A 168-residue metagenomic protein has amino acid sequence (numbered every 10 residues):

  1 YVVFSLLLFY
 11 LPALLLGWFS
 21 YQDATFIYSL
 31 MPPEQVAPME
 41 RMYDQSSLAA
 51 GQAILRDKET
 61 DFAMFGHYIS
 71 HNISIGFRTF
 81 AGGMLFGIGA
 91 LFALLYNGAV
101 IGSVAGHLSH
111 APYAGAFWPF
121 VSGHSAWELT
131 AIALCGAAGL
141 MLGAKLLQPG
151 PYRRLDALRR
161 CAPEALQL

Functional and structural regions predicted by a protein language model:
Y1-L11: Alpha-helical transmembrane segments and their helix-start/interface "positive-inside/aromatic belt" motifs in integral
L6, F77, A90, Y96-A99 (+2 more regions): Residue-level signal for the membrane-embedded core of alpha-helical transmembrane segments, especially mid-helix
F9, G17-S46, L95-Y96: Interfacial/capping segments of alpha-helical transmembrane domains
L16, G83, A90-H110: Small-polar-interrupted transmembrane alpha-helices in polytopic inner-membrane proteins
S29-A53, M141-C161: Juxtamembrane inter-helical linkers in multi-pass membrane proteins
L48-D61, L95, A99: Short juxtamembrane and helix-loop transition motifs at transmembrane-helix boundaries in membrane proteins
I54-G89: Individual transmembrane alpha-helix segments
A105-L168: Hydrophobic alpha-helical transmembrane segments and adjacent short intramembrane/lumenal linkers of inner/organellar
